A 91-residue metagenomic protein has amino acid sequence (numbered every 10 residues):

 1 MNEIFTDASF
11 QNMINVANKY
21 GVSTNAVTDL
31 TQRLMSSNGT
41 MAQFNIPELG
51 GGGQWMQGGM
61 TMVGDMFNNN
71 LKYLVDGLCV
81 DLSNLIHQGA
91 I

Functional and structural regions predicted by a protein language model:
M1-I46: Eukaryotic low-complexity, mixed-charge intrinsically disordered interaction/regulatory segments enriched in acidic
T40-I91: Long, charge-patterned amphipathic interaction tracts in eukaryotic proteins
